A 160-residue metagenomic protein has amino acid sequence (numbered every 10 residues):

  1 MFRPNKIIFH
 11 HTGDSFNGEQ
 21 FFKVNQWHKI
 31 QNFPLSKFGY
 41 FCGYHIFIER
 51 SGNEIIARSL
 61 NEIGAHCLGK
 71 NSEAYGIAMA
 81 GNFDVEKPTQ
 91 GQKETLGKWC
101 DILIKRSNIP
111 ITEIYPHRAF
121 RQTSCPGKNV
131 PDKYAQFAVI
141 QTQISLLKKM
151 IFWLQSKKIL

Functional and structural regions predicted by a protein language model:
M1-F41: Cell wall/extracellular polymer interaction/catalysis modules
M1-T12, F38, R50-E54, S59-I63 (+2 more regions): Basic/polar, cationic surfaces and motifs that engage anionic cell-wall and phosphate/carboxylate ligands
